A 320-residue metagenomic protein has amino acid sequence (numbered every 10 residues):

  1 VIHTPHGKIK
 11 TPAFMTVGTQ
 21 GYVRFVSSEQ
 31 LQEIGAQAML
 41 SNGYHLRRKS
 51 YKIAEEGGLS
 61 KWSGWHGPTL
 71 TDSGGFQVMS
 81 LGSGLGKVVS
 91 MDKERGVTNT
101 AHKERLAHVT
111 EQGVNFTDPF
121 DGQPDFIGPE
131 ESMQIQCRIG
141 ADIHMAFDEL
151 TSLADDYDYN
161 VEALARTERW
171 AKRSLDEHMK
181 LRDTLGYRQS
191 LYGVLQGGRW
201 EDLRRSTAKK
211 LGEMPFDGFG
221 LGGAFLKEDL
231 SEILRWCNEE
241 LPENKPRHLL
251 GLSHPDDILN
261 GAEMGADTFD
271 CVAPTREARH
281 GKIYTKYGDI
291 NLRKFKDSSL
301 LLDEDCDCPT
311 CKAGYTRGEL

Functional and structural regions predicted by a protein language model:
V1-T184, K294: Non-catalytic, usually N-terminal nucleic-acid engagement modules in DNA/RNA processing proteins
L46-L59, P215-F216, G222-L230, E319: Generic structural signal for short, solvent-exposed loop/turn connectors between secondary structure elements
F126, Y157, E201, P309-T310: A generic helix-loop boundary/linker signal
Q134, D256-L259, G318: Active-site phosphate/pyrophosphate-handling residues
A165-E168, E177, L181, R188-D307: Glycine-rich phosphate/ribose-binding loops and adjacent secondary-structure elements that form binding surfaces
L301-L320: Cys/His-rich short segments
